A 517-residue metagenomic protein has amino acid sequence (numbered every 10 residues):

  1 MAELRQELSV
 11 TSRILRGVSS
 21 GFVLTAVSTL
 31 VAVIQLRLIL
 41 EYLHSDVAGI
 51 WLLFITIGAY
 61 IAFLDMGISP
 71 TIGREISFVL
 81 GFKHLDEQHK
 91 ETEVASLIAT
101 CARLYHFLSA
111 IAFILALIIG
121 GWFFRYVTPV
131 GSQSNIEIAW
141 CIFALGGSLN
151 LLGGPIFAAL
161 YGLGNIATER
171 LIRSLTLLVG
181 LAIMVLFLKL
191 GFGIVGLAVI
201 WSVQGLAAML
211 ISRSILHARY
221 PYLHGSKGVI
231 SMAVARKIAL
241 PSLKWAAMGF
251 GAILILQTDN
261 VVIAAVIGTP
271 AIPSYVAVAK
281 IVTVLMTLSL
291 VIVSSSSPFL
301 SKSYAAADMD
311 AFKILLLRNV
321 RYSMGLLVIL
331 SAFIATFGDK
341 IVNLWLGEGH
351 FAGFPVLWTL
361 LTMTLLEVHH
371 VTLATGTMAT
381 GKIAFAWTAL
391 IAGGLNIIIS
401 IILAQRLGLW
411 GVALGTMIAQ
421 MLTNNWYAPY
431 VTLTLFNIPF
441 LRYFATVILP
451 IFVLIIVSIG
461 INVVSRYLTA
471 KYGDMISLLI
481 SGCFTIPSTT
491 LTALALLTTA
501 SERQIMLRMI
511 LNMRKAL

Functional and structural regions predicted by a protein language model:
M1-I14, I194, S212-L256, F299 (+3 more regions): Interhelical loop/hinge segments that connect adjacent transmembrane helices in multipass membrane
M1-R5, L435-F440, N462-L517: Membrane-proximal transmembrane or re-entrant/amphipathic helices at the cytosolic face
S12-F78, F113, L117, G146 (+5 more regions): Signature of the first transmembrane helix
L15, S148-L175, V195, W358-A392 (+2 more regions): Membrane-interface junctions at transmembrane-helix termini in multi-pass inner-membrane proteins
R16-V33, L197-L216, S231-K302, M363 (+1 more regions): Transmembrane helical elements of multi-pass membrane transporters/channels
M66-D86, Y161-G162, Y220-P221, V282-M324 (+1 more regions): Helix-loop junctions and terminal segments of transmembrane helices in multi-pass membrane transport/translocation
G120-F143, T269, I334-L365, V371 (+2 more regions): Interfacial segments at transmembrane-helix termini and the short loops linking adjacent helices
C141, R170-Y220, K237, P241 (+3 more regions): Hydrophobic alpha-helical transmembrane segments
